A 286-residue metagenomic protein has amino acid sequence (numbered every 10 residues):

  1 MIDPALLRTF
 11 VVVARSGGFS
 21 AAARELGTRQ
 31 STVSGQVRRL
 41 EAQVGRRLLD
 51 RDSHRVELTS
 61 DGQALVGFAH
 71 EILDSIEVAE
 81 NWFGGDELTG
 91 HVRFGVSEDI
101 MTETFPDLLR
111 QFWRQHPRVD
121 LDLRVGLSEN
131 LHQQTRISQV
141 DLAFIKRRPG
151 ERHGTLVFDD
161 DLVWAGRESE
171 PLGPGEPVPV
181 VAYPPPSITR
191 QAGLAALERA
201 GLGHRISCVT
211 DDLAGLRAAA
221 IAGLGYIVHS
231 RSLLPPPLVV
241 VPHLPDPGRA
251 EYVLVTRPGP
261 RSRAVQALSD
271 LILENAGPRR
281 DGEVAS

Functional and structural regions predicted by a protein language model:
F10, L40-E41: Conserved amphipathic alpha-helical core elements
V11-G27: Short helix-boundary/capping micro-motifs
E41-L58: A short LG(V/I)-centered, amphipathic sequence patch enriched for acidic residue(s) preceding the LG motif
Q43-V44, L65-D86: Alpha-helical linker/hinge and terminal dimerization helices associated with HTH transcriptional regulators
T89-G150, T210: Central regulatory/effector-binding core of bacterial HTH transcription factors
E151-T155, I221-R261: Beta-alpha-beta core module
P179-A200, S262: Secondary-structure junction motif
L244-S286: A late-sequence structural motif
